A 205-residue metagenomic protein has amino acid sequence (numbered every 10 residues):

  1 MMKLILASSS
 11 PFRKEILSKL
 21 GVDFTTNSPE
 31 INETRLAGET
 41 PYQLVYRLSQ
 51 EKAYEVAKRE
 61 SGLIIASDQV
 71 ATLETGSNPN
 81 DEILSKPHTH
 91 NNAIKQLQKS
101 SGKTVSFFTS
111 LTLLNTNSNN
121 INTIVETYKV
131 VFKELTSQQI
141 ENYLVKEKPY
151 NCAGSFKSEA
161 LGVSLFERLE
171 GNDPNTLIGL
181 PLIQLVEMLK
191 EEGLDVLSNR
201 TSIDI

Functional and structural regions predicted by a protein language model:
M2-I5, G38-I205: Anionic-ligand binding patches
M2-V22: N-terminal beta1-alpha1 ligand-phosphate binding loop
S9, P29, T116: Cofactor-binding loop segments of dinucleotide-utilizing enzymes, especially the Rossmann-like FAD- and NAD(P)+-binding
R13, E33-R35, N120: Flexible, glycine-rich phosphate/dinucleotide-binding loops and adjacent beta-alpha linkers at cofactor/substrate
E15-K19, L36, K58-R59: Short loop/helix-cap segments at secondary-structure boundaries that form the rim of catalytic
F24-T25, L197: A local structural micro-motif
T25-T34: A short beta-strand-loop structural module common to alpha/beta enzyme folds
